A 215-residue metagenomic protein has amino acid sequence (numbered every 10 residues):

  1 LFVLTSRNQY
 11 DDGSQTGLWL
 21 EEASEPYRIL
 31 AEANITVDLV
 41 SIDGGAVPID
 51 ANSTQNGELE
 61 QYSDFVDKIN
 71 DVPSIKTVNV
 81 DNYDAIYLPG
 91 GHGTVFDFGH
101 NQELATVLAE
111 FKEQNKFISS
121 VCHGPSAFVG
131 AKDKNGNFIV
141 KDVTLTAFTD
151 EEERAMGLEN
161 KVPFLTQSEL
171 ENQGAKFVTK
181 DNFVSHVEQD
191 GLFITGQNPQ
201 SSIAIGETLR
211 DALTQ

Functional and structural regions predicted by a protein language model:
L1-Q114, S126-Q215: Extended, subdomain-level signal for the structured scaffold at the beginning of enzyme domains
N115-S119: Conserved, well-structured core segments that form or line functional sites
V121-H123: Short, thiol/selenol-centered motifs that function as redox-active sites or metal-ligating centers
